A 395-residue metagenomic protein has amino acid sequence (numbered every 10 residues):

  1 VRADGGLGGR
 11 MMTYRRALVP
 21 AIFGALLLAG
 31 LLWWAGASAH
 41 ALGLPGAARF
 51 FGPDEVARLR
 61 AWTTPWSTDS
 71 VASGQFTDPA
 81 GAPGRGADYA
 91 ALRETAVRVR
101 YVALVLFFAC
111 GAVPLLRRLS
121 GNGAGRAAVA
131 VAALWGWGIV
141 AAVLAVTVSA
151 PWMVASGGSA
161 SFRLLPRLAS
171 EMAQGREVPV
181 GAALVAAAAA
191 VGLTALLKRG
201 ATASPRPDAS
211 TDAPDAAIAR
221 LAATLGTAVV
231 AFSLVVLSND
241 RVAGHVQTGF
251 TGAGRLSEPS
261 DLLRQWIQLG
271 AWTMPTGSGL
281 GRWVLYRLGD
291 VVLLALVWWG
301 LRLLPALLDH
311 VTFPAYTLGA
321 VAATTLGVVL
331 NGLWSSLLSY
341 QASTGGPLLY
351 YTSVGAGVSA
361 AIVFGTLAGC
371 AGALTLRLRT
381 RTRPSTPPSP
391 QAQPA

Functional and structural regions predicted by a protein language model:
R2-G5, R10-W34: Hydrophobic secretory-pathway targeting helix
G9-R15, A109-W135, T147-G158, V185-L221 (+2 more regions): Cytoplasmic membrane-interface segments at the C-terminal ends of transmembrane helices
P20-W33, V140-A145, I218-D240, G327: Alpha-helical transmembrane segments of multi-pass integral membrane proteins
G24-Y101, S159-Q174, A231-W298, L337-S359: Long, glycine/tryptophan/cysteine-rich extracytoplasmic
V97-F108, A130-V146: Elongated alpha-helical scaffolds
W137, R282, G319-A323, T352-G365: Pore-lining and gate-forming transmembrane alpha-helices of multi-pass membrane transport proteins
A141-S149, P179-L184: Internal, well-ordered domain-core segments that constitute the primary functional module of diverse proteins
P166-A190, G345-L376: Alpha-helical membrane-associated segments of multi-pass integral membrane proteins
